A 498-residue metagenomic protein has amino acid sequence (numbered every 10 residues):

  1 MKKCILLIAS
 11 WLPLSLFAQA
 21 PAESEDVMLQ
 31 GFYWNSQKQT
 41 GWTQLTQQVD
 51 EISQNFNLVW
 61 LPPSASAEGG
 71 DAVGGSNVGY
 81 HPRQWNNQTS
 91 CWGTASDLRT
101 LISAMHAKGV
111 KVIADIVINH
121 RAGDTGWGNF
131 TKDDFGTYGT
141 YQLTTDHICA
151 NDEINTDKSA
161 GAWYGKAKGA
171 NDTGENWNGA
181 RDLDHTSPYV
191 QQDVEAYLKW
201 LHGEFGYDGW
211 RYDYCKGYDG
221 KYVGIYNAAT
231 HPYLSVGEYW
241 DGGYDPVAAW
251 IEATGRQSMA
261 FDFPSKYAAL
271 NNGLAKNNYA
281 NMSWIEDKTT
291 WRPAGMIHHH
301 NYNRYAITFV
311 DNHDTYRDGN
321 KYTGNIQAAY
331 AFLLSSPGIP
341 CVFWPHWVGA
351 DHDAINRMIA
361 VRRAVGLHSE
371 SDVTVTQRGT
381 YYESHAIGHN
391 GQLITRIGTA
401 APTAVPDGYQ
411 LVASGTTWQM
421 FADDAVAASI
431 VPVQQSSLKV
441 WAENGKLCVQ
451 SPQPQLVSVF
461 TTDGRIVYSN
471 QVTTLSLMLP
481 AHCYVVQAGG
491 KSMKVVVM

Functional and structural regions predicted by a protein language model:
M1-Q19: Bacterial Sec-dependent N-terminal signal peptides
A20-Q30, W34-G41, Q54, C149-D172 (+4 more regions): Extracellular low-complexity Ser/Thr/Asn/Gly-rich intrinsically disordered segments
A20-Y33, Q44-S53, P63-A65, G70-H81 (+4 more regions): Active-site-proximal helices and loops of the catalytic beta/alpha 8
S24-D26, A67-S103, D134-D184: Aromatic- and acidic-residue-enriched carbohydrate-binding clefts of CAZyme catalytic domains
G93-G126, K132-D134: Substrate-binding cleft of carbohydrate-active enzyme catalytic domains
T125-I148, V223-E238: A short alpha/beta connector and helix-capping loop motif
H185-Y197: Alpha-helical scaffold elements lining the catalytic groove of polysaccharide deacetylases
V431-M498: C-terminal outer-membrane/trafficking sorting elements
